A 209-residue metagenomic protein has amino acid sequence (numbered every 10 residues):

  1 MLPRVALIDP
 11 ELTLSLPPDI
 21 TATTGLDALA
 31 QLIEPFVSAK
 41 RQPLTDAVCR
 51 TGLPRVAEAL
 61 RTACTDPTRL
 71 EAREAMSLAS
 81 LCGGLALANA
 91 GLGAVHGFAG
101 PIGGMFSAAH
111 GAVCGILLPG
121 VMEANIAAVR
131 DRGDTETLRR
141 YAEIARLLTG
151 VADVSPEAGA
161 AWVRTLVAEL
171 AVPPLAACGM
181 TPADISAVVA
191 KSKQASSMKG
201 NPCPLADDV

Functional and structural regions predicted by a protein language model:
M1-A6, L26-D27, L53, A57 (+1 more regions): Acidic-glycine-rich active-site phosphate/pyrophosphate-binding loop
M1-R41, T135-E143: A glycine/threonine-rich phosphate-anchoring loop and its flanking beta-alpha core in nucleotide/phosphate-binding
L29-I33, M76-G84, L118-M122, V163 (+2 more regions): Short alpha-helical scaffolding segments that buttress acidic/His motifs in well-ordered protein cores
P35-N89, G100-G103: Glycine-rich phosphate/diphosphate-binding loops and the adjacent beta-loop-alpha structural elements that coordinate
L81-C114, A195-K199: Glycine-rich phosphate/pyrophosphate-binding beta-alpha loops
M105-A183: Gly/Pro-rich interdomain helix-loop hinge
T181-V209: Short, amphipathic C-terminal "tail helix"
